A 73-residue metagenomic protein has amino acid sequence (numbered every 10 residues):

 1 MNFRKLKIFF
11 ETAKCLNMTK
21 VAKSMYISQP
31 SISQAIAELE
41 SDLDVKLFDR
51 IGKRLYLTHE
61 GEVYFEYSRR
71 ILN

Functional and structural regions predicted by a protein language model:
M1-I8, K14: Extreme N-terminal segment that seeds HTH/winged-HTH DNA-binding domains in transcriptional regulators
N2-K5, Q29, G61: The N-cap/first-turn positions of alpha helices within or immediately adjacent to helix-turn-helix DNA-binding domains
F10-Y26: Short helix-boundary/capping micro-motifs
K23-S24, S41, E62: Alpha-helical residues within the helix-turn-helix
E40-L57: A short LG(V/I)-centered, amphipathic sequence patch enriched for acidic residue(s) preceding the LG motif
D42-L43, Y64-N73: Alpha-helical linker/hinge and terminal dimerization helices associated with HTH transcriptional regulators
